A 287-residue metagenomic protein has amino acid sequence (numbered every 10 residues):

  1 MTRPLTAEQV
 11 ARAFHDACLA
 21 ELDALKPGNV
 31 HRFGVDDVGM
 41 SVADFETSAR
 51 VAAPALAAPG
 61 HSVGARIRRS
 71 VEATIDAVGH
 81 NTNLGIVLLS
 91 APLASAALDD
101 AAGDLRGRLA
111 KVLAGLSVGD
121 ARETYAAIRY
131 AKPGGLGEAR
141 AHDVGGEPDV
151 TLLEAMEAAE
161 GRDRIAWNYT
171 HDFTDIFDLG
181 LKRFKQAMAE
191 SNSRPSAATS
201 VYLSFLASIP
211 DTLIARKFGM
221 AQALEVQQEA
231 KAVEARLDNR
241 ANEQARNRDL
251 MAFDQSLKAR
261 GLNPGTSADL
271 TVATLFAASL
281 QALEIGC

Functional and structural regions predicted by a protein language model:
M1-H61, A97-Q255, A259, Q281-C287: Phosphate-rich cofactor/ligand-interacting catalytic cores and adjacent structured alpha/beta frameworks
P54-G103: Long, hydrophobic/aromatic-enriched structural stretches that serve as scaffold segments
R69, L88-P92, A197-S204, T271-V272: Amphipathic alpha-helical interaction segments
V78-P92, R260-F276: Conserved phosphate/anionic-ligand binding catalytic regions in large, soluble enzymes, centered on
